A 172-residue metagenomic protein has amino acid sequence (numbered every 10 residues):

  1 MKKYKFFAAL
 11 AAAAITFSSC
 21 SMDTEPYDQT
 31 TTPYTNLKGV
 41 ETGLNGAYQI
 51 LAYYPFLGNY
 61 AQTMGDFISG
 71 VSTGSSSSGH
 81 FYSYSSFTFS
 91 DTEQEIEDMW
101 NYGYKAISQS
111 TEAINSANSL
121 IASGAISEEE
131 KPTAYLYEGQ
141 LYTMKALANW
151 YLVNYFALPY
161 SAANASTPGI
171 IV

Functional and structural regions predicted by a protein language model:
M1-S19: Sec-dependent bacterial lipoprotein signal peptides
Y4, C20-D66: Membrane-proximal, proline-rich intrinsically disordered regions
K38, A61-D91: A structural signal for short, hydrophobic/glycine-enriched beta-strand patches
A52-L57, T73, A148-P159: Secretory-pathway/luminal and periplasmic proteins that interact with or process carbohydrate-rich
H80-F156: Conserved, well-structured interaction surfaces
S161-V172: Short, flexible helix-coil linker/hinge segments at the edges of structured domains or between repeats
